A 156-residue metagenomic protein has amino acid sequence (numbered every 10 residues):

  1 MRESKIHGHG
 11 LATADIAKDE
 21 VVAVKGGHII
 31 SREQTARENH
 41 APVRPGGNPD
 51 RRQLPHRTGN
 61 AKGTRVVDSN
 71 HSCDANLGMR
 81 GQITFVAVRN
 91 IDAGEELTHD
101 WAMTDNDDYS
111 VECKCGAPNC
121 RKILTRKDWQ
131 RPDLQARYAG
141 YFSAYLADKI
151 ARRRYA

Functional and structural regions predicted by a protein language model:
M1-G78: Catalytic cores of histone-lysine modification enzymes
C73-A156: C-terminal SET catalytic tail plus cysteine-rich post-SET Zn-binding segment of SAM-dependent SET-domain
